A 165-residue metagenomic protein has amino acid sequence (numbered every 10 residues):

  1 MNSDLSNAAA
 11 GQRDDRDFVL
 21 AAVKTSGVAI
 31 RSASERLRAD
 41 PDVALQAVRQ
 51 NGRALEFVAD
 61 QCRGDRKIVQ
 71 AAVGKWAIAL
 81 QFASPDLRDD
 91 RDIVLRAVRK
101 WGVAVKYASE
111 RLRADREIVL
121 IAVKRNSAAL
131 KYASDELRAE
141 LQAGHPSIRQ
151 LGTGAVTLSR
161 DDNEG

Functional and structural regions predicted by a protein language model:
M1-G165: Non-catalytic tandem-repeat scaffold regions and their flanking low-complexity/translocation tails
